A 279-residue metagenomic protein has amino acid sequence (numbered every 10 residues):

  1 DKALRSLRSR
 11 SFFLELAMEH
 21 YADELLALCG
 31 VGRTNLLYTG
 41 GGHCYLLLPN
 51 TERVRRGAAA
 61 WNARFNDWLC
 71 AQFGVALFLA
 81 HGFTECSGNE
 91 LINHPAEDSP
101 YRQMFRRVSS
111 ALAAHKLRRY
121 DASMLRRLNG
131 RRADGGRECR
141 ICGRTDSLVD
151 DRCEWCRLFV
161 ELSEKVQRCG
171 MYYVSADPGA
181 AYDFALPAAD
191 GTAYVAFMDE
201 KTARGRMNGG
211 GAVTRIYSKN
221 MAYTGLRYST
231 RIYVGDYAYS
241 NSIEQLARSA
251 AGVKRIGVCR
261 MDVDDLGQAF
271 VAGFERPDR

Functional and structural regions predicted by a protein language model:
D1-R279: Regulatory and interdomain segments flanking nucleotide-handling catalytic cores in signaling/defense enzymes
